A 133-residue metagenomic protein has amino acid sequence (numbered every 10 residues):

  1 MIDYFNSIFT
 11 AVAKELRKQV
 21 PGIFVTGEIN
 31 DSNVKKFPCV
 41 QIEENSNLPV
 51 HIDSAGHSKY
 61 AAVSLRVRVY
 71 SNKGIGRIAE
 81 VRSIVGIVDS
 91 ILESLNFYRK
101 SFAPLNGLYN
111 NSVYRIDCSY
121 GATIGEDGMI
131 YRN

Functional and structural regions predicted by a protein language model:
M1-F24, S46-N133: Charged, amphipathic alpha-helical segments and their flanking helix caps
V25-K35: Short acidic low-complexity segments
K35-S46: A short, hydrophobic beta-strand-centered structural micro-motif
